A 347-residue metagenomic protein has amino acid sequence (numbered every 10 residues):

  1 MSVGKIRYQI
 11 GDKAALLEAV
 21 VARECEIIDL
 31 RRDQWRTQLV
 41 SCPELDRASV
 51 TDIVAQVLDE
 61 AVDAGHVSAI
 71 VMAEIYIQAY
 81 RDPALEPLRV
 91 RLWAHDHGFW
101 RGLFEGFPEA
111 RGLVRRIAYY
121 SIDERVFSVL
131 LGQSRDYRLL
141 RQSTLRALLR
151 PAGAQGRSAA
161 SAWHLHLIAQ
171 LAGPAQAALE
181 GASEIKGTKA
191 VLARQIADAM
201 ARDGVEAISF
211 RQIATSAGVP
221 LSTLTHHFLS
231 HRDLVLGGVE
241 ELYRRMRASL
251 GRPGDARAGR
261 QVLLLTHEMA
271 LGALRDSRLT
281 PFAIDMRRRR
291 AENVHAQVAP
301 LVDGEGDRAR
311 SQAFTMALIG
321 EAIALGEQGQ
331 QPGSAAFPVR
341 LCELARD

Functional and structural regions predicted by a protein language model:
M1-A19, Q195, A199-D233, G237: Helix-turn-helix
V20-E24, I28, T188-I196, I213 (+2 more regions): Generic hydrophobic, amphipathic alpha-helix propensity
I28, A69-Q78, R89, V114-A118 (+4 more regions): Short, structured motif recognition centered on aromatic/hydrophobic residues
L30-H66, I117, R247-H267: Hydrophobic alpha-helical connector segments
A64-A73, Y80-G106, G259-L264, S277-V302 (+3 more regions): Amphipathic alpha-helical packing segments from all-alpha helical-bundle domains
E86, V90, E105-I168, T280 (+2 more regions): Hydrophobic/aromatic-rich alpha-helical bundle segments in the mid-to-C-terminal region
L113, T188-L192, V262: N-terminal positioning helix adjacent to the helix-turn-helix/winged-helix DNA-binding module
L165-D203, F210-T215: Basic, helix-initiating cap at the start of DNA-binding domains
